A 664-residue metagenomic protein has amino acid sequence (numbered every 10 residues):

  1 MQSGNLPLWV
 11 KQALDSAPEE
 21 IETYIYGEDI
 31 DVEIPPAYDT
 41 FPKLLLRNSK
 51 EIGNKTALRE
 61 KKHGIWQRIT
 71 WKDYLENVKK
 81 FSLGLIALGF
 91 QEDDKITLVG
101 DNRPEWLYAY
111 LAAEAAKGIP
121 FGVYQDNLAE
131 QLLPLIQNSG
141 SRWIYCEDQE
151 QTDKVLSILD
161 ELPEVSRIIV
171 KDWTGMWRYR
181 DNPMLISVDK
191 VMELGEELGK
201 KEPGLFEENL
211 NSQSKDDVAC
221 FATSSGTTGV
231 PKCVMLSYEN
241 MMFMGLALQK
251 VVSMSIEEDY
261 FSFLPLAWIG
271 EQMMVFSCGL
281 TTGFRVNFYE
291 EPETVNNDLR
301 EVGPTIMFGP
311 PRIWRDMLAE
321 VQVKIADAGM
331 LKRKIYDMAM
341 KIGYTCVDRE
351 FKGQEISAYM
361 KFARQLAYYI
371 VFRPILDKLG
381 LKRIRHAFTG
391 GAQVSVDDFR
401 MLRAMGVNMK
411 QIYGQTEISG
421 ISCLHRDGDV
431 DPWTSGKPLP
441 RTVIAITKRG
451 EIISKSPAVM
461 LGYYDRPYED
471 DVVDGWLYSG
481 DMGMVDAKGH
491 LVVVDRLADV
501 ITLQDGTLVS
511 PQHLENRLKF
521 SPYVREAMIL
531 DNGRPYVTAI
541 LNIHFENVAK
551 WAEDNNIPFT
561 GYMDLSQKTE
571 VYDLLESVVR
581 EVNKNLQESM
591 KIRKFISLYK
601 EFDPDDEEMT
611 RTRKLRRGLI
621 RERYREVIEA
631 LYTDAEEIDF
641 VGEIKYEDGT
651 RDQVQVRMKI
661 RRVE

Functional and structural regions predicted by a protein language model:
A37, L46, A57-L111, L128-L133 (+2 more regions): Conserved AMP-binding/adenylate-forming core of the ANL superfamily
G53-T56, I186, M192, E196-T223 (+2 more regions): Conserved pre-ATP/AMP-binding loop-to-beta segment of ANL
R68-K72, D189, N211, A219-M244: Conserved AMP-binding A3 loop
N127-D160, M244-F261, P292-I306, K378: Conserved ATP-dependent adenylate/AMP-binding module captured primarily in the ANL superfamily
E150-Q213, V321-P374: ANL superfamily adenylate-forming
M242-D259, L266-R373, R383: Conserved AMP-binding/adenylation subdomain of ANL enzymes
P438-L503, D531: Conserved ATP-binding/catalytic segment of the ANL
I501, E526-M528, G533-P535, W551 (+1 more regions): Conserved C-terminal "lid"/linker of ANL adenylate-forming enzymes
